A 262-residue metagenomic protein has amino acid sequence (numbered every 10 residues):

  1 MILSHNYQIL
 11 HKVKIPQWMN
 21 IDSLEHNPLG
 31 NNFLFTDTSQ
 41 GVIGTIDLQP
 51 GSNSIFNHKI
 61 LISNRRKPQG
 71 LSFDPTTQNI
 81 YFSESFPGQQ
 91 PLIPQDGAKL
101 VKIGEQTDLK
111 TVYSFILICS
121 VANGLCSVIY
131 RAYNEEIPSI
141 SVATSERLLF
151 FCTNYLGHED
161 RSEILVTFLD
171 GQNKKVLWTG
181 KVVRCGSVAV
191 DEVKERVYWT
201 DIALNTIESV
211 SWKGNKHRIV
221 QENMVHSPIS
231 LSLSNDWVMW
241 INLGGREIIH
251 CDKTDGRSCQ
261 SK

Functional and structural regions predicted by a protein language model:
M1, V42-G44, P91-V101, F115-L117 (+3 more regions): A short loop-to-beta-strand structural motif that recurs across blades of beta-propeller domains
S4-Q8, L48-S52, I103-D108, S120-G124 (+3 more regions): Short loop/turn segments that connect beta-strands within beta-propeller blades
K12-Q17, K59-N64, V112-S114, I129-N134 (+3 more regions): Surface loop/turn motifs at the tips and blade-to-blade linkers of beta-strand repeat domains
N20, K67-Q69, D96, E136-P138 (+4 more regions): Beta-rich catalytic cores
L24, L71, I140-V142, V188-V190 (+1 more regions): Hydrophobic core register within WD40 beta-propeller blades
L29-N31, T76-Q78, S145-R147, V193-E195 (+1 more regions): Short coil/turn segments that connect the beta-strands within blades of beta-propeller domains
F35-T36, Y81-S83, K110, F150-T153 (+2 more regions): Residue position within the beta-strands of beta-propeller blades
S39, Q49, F86, Y155-L156 (+2 more regions): Residue-level signature of beta-propeller blades and closely related beta-rich strand-turn architectures in secreted
